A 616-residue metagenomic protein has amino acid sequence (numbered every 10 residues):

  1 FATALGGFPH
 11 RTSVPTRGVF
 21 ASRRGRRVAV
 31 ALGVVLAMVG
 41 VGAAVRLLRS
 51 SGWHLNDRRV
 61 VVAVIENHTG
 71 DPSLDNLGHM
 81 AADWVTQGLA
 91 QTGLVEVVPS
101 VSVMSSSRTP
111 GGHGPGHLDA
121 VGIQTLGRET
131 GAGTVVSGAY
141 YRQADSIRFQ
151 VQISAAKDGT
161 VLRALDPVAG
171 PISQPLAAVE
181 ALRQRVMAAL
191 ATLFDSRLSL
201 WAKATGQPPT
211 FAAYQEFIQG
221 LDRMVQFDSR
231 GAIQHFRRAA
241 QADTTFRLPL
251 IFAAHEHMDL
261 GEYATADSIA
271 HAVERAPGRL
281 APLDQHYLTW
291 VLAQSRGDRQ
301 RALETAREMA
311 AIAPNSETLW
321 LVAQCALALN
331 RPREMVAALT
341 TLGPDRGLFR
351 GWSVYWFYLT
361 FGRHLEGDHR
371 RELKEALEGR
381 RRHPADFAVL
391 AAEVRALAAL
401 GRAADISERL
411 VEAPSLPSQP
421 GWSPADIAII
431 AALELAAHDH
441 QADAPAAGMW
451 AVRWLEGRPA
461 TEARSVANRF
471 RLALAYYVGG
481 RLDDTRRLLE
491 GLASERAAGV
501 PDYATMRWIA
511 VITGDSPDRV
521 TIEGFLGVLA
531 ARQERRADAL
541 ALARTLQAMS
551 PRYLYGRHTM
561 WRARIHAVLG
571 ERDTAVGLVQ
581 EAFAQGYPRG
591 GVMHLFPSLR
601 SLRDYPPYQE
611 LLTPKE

Functional and structural regions predicted by a protein language model:
F1-V14: C-terminal lobe helix-coil module of Hanks-type protein kinase domains
L5, V186, V579: Hydrophobic "lid"/C-terminal helical patch of Rossmann-like NAD(P)-dependent dehydrogenase/epimerase domains
P9-T12, L190-R197, P277, R496 (+1 more regions): A general structural signal marking secondary-structure boundaries and capping sites
T16-G25: Post-kinase regulatory C-tail/linker adjacent to protein kinase catalytic domains
R17, V98, S199, P282 (+2 more regions): Short, hydrophobic secondary-structure boundary micro-motifs
R24-A31, M38-I430, V452, E456-A460 (+3 more regions): Acidic, proline/glycine-rich low-complexity intrinsically disordered segments
R299-Q300, A306, S316-L329, E334-T340 (+3 more regions): Alpha-helical protein-protein interaction modules
